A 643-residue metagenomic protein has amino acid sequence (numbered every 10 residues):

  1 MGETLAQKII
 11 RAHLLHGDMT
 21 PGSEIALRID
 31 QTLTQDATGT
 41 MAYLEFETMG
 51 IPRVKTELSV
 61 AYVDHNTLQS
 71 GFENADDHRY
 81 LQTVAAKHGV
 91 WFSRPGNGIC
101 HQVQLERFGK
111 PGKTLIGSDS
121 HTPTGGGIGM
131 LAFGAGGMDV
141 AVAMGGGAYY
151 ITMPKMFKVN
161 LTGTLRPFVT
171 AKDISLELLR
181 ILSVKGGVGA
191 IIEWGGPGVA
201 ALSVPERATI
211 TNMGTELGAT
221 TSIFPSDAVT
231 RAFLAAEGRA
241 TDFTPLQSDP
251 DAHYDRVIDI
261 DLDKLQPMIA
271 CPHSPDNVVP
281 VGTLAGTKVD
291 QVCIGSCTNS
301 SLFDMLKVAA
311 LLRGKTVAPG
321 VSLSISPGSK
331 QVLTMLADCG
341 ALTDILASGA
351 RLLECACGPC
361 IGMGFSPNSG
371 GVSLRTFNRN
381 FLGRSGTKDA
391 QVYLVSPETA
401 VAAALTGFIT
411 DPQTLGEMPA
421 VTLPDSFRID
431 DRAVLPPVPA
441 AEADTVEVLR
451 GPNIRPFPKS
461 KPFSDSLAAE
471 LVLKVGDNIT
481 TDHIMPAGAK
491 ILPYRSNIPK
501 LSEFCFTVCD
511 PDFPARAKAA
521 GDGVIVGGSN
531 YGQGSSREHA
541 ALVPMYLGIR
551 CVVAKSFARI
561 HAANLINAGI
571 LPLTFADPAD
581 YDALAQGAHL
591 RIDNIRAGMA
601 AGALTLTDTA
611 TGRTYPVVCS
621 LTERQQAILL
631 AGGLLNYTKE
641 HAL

Functional and structural regions predicted by a protein language model:
M1-L643: Fe-S-dependent hydro-lyases/dehydratases of central metabolism
